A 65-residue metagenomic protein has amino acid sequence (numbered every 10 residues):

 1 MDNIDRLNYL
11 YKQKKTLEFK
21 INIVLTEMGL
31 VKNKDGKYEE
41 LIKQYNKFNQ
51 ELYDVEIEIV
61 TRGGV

Functional and structural regions predicted by a protein language model:
M1-D2, N33-G36: Short coil/turn linker and secondary-structure boundary residues
M1-F19, I42: Short, charge/polar-rich alpha-helical segments
M1-I4, V60-V65: Short acidic DE-rich linear segments
N8-Y11, D35-Q50: Short, charged, amphipathic alpha-helical segments
L17, V24, V31, Y38 (+2 more regions): Hydrophobic stripe of amphipathic alpha-helices that form coiled-coil interfaces
